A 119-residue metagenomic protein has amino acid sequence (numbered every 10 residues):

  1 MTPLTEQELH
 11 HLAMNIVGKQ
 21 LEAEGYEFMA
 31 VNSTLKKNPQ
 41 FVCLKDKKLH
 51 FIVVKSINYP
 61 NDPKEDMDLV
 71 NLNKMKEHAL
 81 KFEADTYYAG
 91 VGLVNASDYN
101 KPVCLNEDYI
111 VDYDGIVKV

Functional and structural regions predicted by a protein language model:
M1-V31: Acidic-basic catalytic patches of nuclease active cores, encompassing PD-(D/E)XK and other metal-cofactor nuclease
A13, V17-G18, C43, A79 (+1 more regions): Small-side-chain structural scaffolding
E22-G25, T34-L35, D68-N71: Short amphipathic alpha-helical surface micro-motifs
F28-V54: Catalytic centers of nucleases
F41, K55-D62, D114-V119: Repeat-unit-sized solenoid/scaffold elements
D46-H50, V54-C104: Catalytic cores of nucleic-acid endonucleases
Y99-V119: Intrinsically disordered, low-complexity terminal regions enriched in charged/polar residues
